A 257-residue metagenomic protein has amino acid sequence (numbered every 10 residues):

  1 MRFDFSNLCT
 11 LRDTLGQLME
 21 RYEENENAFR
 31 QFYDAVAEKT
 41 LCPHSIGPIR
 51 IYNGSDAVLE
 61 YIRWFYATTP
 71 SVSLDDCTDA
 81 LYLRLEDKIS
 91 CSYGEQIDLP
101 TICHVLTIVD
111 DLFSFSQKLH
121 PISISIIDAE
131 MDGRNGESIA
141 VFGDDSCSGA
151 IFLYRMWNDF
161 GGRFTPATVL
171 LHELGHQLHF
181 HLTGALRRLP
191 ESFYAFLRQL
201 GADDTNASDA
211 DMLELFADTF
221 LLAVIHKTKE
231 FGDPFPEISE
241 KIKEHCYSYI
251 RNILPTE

Functional and structural regions predicted by a protein language model:
M1: Surface-exposed receptor/substrate recognition regions of extracellular proteins
D4-G16, R30-D34, C42-L106, F115-E257: Active-site-flanking segments in enzyme catalytic domains
E23-E24: Charged, low-complexity interaction regions
